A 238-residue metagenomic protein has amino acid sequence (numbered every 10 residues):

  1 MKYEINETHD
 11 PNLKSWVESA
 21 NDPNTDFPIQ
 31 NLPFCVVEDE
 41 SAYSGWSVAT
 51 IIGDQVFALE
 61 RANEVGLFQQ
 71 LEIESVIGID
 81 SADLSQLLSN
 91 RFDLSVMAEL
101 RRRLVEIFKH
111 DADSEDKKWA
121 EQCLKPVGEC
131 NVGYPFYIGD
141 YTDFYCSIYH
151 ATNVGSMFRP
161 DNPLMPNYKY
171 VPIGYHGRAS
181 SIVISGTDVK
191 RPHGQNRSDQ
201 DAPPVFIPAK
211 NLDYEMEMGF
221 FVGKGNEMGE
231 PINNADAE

Functional and structural regions predicted by a protein language model:
M1-E7: Charged, compositionally biased non-catalytic regions
E7-D39, I51, F57-E238: Active-site microenvironments in enzyme catalytic cores
S41-Y43: Short glycine/serine/proline-enriched coil/turn segments at secondary-structure junctions
G45-I51: Short beta-strand-centered aromatic/proline hotspots
